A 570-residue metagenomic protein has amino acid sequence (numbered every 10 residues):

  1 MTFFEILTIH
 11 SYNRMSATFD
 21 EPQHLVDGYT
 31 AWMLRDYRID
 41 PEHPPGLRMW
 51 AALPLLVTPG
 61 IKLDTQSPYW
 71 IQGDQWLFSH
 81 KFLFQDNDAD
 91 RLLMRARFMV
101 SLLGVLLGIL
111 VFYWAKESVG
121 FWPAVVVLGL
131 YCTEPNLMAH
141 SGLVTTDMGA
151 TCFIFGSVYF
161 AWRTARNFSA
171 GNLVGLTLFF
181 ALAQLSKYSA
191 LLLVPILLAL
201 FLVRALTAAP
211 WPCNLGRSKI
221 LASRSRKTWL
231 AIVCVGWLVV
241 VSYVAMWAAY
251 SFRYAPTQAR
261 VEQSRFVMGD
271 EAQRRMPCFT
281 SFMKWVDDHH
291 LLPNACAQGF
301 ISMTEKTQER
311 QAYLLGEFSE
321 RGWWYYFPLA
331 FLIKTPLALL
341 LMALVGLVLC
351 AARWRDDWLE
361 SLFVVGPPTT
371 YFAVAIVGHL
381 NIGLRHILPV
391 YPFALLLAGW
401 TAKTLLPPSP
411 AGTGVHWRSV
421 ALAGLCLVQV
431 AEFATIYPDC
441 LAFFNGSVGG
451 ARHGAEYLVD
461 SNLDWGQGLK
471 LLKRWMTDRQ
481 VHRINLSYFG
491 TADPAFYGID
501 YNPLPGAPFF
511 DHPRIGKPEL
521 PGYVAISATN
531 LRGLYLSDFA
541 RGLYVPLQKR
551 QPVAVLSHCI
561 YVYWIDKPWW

Functional and structural regions predicted by a protein language model:
M1, P195-L202, I232-V244, A351 (+3 more regions): Signature aromatic-anchored transmembrane alpha helix within multi-pass, membrane-resident enzymes that catalyze glycan
Y37-M99, A259-R321: Interfacial juxtamembrane loops and adjacent helix segments that form the catalytic/substrate-binding surfaces
F98-S118, G156-F160, V348: Transmembrane-helix motifs of polytopic, lipid-linked glycan transferases
K116, S157-L173, A205-T207: Membrane-interface transmembrane helices that cradle and orient dolichyl/undecaprenyl
V126, A343-V345, R355-I376, G542-R550: Transmembrane alpha-helix segments characteristic of polytopic inner-membrane glycan-assembly/cell-envelope
V127-C132, Y159, F180, Q184: Short helix- or helix-capping micro-motifs that position conserved polar/aromatic residues at function-defining sites
R275-F282, T307-L315, E320, L427 (+2 more regions): C-terminal luminal/periplasmic domains and tails of membrane-associated envelope-modifying transferases
A330, T335-D357: Hydrophobic, aromatic-rich transmembrane alpha-helices and their immediate juxtamembrane boundary segments
